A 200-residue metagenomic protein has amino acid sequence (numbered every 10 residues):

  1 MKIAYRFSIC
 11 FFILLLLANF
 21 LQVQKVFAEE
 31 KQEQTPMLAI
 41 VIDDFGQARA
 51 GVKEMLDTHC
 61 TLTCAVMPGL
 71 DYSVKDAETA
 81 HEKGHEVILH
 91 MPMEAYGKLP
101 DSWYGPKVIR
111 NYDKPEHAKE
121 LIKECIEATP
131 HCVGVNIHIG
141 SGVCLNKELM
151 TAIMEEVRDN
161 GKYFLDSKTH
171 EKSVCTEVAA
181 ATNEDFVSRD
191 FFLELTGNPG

Functional and structural regions predicted by a protein language model:
M1-F7: Positively charged n-region of N-terminal signal peptides that target proteins for export
C10-N19: Bacterial N-terminal signal peptides
V23-A28: Boundary at the C-terminal end of the N-terminal hydrophobic targeting segment
Q32-P100: Active-site beta->alpha N-cap acidic-glycine motif
M37-I42, Y104-E116, L195-G200: Active-site mouth loops of central-metabolism enzymes
L62-V66, L70, Y104-Y112, D190: Glycine-rich tight-turn/loop motif centered on a GG-T
D76-H131: Substrate-binding cleft of extracellular glycoside hydrolase catalytic domains
P115-G200: Catalytic domains of cell-wall/extracellular-matrix polysaccharide-remodeling enzymes, centered on de-N-acetylation
